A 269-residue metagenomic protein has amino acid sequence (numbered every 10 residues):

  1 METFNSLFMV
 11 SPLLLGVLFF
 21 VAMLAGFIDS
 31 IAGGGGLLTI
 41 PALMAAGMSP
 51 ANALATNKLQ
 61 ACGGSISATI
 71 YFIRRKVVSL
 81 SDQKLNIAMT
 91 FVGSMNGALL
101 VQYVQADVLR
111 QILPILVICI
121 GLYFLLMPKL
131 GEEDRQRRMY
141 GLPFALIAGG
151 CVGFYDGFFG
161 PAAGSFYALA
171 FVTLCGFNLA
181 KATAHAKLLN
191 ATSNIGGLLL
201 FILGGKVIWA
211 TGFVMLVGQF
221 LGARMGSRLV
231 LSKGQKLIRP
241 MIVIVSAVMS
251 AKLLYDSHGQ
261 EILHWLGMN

Functional and structural regions predicted by a protein language model:
E2, S67-V77, P114-R138, V248-W265: Transmembrane helix exit motif
E2-S49, D134-T183, M268-N269: Selected transmembrane alpha-helices and immediately adjacent juxtamembrane segments of polytopic inner-membrane
F4-P12, A55, Q102-I112, R138-M139 (+3 more regions): Interfacial loop-to-helix junctions that mark the boundaries of transmembrane helices in multi-pass membrane
L15, K58, P114-V117, G121 (+3 more regions): Residues within membrane-spanning alpha-helices of integral membrane proteins, especially the hydrophobic core/packing
M48-N57, L80-L85, G176-K187: Membrane-interface alpha-helices at helix entry/exit sites of multi-pass transporters
A55-V108, N194-I244: Selective hydrophobic functional segments
L80-M89, L113, Q136-L142, T183-L189 (+1 more regions): Cytoplasmic-side transmembrane-helix entry/capping segments in multi-pass membrane proteins
